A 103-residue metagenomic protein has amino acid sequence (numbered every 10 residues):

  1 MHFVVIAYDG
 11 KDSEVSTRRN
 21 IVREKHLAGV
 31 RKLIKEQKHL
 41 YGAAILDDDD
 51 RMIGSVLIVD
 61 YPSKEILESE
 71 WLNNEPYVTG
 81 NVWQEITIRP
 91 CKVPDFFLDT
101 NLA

Functional and structural regions predicted by a protein language model:
M1-A103: Conserved, structured core segments of small domains
